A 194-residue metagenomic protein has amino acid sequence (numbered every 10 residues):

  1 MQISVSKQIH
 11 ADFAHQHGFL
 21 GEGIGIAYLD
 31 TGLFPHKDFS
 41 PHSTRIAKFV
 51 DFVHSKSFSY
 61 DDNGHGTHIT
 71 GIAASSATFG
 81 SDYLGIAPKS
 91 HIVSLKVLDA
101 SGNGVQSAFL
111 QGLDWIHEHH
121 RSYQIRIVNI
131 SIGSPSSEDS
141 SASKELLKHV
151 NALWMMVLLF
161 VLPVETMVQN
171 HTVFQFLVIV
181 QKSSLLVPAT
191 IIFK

Functional and structural regions predicted by a protein language model:
M1-D12: Short coil-to-helix leader/linker segments, especially the first N-terminal amphipathic alpha-helix with its helix
M1-I3, K56-D61, K194: Short, charged, surface-exposed secondary-structure boundary motifs
M1-Q2, F39, D51: Generic N-terminal leader segments that precede the first folded domain
F13-Y28, G32-K48, K56-S107, R121-R126 (+2 more regions): Subtilisin-like serine protease catalytic core
V50-F58, P188-I192: Short, acidic/turn-prone active-site loops that include or flank metal/cofactor- and phosphate-binding residues
G71, V187-P188: Pocket-edge structural micro-motifs
S76, V97-K182, P188-F193: Substrate-binding/access-modulating region of protease and related hydrolase catalytic domains
